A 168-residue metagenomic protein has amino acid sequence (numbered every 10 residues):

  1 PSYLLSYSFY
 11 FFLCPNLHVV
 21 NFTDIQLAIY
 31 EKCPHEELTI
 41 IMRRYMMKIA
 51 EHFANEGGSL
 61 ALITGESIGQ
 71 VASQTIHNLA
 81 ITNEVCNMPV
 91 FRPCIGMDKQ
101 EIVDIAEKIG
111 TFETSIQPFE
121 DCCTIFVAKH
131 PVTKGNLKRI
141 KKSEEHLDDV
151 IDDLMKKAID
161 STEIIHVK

Functional and structural regions predicted by a protein language model:
P1: Residues forming the flavin
L5-E31, D121: A conserved beta-strand->alpha-helix junction
P15, S59, T75, L79-M88 (+2 more regions): Peripheral terminal appendages
V20-I25, S67-I68, F119-K129: A glycine-rich phosphate-binding loop feature that marks nucleotide/adenosyl-phosphate handling sites
Q26, E31-D104, K108-I109, L154-I164: Active-site adenylate/phosphate-handling loop in enzymes that bind or generate adenylated species
